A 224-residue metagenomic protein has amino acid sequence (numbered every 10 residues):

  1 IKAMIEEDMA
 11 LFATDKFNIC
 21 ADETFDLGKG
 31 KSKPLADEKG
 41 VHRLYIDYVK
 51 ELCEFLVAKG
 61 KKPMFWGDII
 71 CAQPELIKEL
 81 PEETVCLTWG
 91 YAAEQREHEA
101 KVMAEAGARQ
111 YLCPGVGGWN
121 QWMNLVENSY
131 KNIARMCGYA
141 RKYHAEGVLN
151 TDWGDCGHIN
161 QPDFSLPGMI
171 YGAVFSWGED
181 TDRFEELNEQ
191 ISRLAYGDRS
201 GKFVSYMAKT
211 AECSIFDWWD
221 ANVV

Functional and structural regions predicted by a protein language model:
K2-A10, T14-K16, E23, L35-V224: Substrate-binding groove of N-acetylhexosamine-processing glycoside hydrolases
D26-K31: Short acidic/His/Gly/Ser-rich catalytic and metal-binding motifs that mark active-site loops of diverse hydrolases
